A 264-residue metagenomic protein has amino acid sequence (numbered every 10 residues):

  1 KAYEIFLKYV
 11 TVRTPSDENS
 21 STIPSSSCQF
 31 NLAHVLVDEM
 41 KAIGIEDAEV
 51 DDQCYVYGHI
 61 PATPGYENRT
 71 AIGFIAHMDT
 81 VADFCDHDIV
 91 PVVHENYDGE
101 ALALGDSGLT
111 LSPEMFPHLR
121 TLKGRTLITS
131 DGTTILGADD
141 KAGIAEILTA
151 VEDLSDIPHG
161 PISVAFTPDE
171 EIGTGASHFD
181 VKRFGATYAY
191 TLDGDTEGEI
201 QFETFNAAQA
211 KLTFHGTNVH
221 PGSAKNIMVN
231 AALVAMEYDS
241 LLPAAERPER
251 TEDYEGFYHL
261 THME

Functional and structural regions predicted by a protein language model:
K1-S27, T129: N-terminal capping segment at the start of a domain
A2, S25-Q29, A33, D140 (+2 more regions): Generic structural signal for well-ordered, non-membrane alpha-helical segments in soluble metabolic enzymes
Y3, L7, H34-V37, I144-E152 (+3 more regions): Predominant activation on well-ordered alpha-helical scaffold segments within soluble catalytic domains
K8-P15, D38-E46, E152-H159, D169-E170 (+3 more regions): Generic secondary-structure signature for well-ordered alpha-helical cores
S21-R69, G73-I75, D79: A non-catalytic alpha/beta surface segment that caps or lines the substrate-entry region of metallo-dependent hydrolase
Y66-P161, F166, A186: Active-site metal-coordination/substrate-binding segment of hydrolases, especially metallo-dependent peptidases
F116-L119, R125-A138, D169-E264: Midchain, well-structured core segments that form catalytic/ion-binding scaffolds
